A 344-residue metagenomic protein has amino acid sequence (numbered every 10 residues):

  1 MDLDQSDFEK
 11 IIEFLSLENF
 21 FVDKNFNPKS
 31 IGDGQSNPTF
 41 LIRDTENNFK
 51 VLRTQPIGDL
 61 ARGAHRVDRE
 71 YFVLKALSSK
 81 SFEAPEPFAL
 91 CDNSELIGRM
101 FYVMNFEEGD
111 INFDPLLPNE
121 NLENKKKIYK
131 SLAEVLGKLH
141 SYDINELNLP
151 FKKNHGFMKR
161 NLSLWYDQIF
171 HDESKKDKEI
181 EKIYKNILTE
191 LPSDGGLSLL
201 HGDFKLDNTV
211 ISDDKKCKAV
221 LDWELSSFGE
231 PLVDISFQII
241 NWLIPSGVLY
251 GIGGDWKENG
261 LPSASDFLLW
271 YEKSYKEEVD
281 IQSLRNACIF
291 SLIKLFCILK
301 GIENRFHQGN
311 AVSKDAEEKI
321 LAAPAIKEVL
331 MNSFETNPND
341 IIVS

Functional and structural regions predicted by a protein language model:
M1-V22: Juxta-kinase regulatory segment immediately upstream of eukaryotic protein kinase catalytic domains
K29-K182, E190-S198, D214: ATP-binding pocket architecture of kinase catalytic cores
K152-K153, E278-F290: All-alpha amphipathic helical-bundle segments outside canonical DNA-binding/catalytic cores that form hydrophobic
L199-H201, L206: Catalytic-loop of the protein kinase fold
L221-S226: Activation of the activation-loop gatekeeper triad in protein kinase-fold domains
V233-K276, F290-Q308: Active-site activation/catalytic loop segments of kinase-like enzymes and analogous catalytic loops in related
D280-S283, K294-S344: Helical subdomain adjoining the active site within ATP-dependent kinase catalytic cores
